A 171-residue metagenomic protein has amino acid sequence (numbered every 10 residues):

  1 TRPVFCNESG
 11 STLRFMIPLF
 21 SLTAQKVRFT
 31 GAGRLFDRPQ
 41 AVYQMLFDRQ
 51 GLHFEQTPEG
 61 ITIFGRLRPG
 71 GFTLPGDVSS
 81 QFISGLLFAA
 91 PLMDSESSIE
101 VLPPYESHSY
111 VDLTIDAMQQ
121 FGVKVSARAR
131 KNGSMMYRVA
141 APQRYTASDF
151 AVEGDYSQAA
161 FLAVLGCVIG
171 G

Functional and structural regions predicted by a protein language model:
T1-G171: Structural preference for solvent-exposed beta-strand-turn elements and adjacent flexible terminal/loop segments within
